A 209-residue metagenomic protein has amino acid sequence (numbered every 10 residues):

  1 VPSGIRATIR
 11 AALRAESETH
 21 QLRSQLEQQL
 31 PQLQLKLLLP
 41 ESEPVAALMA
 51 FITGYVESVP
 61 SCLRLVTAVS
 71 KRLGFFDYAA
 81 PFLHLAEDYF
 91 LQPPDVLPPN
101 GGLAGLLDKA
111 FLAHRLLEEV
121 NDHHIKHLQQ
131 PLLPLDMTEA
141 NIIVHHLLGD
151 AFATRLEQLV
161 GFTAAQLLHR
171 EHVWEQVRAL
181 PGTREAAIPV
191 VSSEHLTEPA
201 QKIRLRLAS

Functional and structural regions predicted by a protein language model:
V1-F82, E118, D122-S209: Terminal, membrane-proximal amphipathic helices and intrinsically disordered targeting/regulatory segments
P81, L85-A113: Membrane-inserting effector segments that mediate pore formation, membrane fusion, or transient membrane insertion
